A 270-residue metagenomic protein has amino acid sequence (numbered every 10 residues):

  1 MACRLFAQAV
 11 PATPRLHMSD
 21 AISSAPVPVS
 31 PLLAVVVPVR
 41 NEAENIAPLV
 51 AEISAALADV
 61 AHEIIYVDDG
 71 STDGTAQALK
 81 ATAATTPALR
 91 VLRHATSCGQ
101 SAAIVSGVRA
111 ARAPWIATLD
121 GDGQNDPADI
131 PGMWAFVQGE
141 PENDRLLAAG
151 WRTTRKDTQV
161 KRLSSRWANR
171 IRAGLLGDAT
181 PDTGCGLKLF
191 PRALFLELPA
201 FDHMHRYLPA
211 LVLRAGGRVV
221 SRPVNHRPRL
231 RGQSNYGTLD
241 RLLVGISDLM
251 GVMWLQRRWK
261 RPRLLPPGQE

Functional and structural regions predicted by a protein language model:
A2-R4, V10-S30, G177, F201-E270: Hydrophobic helical membrane-anchoring modules
D20, E42-A56: Short, well-formed alpha-helical segments that are part of the catalytic scaffolds of diverse glycosyltransferases
L32-A34, E63: Cell-envelope/extracellular polymer assembly enzymes that use nucleotide-activated donors
V39, V67-G70, H94: Conserved sequence signature across two-component system core domains
E42-N45, S71, Q100, D126: Donor nucleotide-sugar binding loop of glycosyltransferases
H62-I65, A76-A110: Conserved donor nucleotide-binding strand/loop of the catalytic core
D68-Q77, G123: A conserved acidic beta->alpha catalytic loop
L92-A110, W115-T118, Q124-H203, R227-W254 (+1 more regions): Acceptor/aglycone-binding surface of glycosyltransferases and processive sugar-polymer synthases
